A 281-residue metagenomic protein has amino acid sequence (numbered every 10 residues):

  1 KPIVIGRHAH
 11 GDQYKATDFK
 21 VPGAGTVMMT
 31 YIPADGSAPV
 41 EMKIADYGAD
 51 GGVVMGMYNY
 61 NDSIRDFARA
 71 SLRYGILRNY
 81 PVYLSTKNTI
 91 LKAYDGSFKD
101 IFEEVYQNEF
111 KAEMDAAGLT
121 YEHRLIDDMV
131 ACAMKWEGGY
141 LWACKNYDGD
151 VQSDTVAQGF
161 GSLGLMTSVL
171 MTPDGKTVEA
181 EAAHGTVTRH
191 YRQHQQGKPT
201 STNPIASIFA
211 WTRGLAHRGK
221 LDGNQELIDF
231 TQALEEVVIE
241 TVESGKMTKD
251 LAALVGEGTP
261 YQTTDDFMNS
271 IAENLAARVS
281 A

Functional and structural regions predicted by a protein language model:
K1-V40, V53, Y147, V151: N-terminal glycine-rich phosphate/adenylate-binding segment common to multiple enzyme folds
F19-V27, F98-V105, G159-V169: A glycine- and small-aliphatic-rich helix-loop capping segment at beta-alpha/alpha-beta transitions that lines
Y31-R124: Glycine-rich phosphate/diphosphate-binding loop of Rossmann-like nucleotide-binding domains
K92-E103, A133-Y140, Y147, A157 (+2 more regions): Short glycine/threonine-rich loop-to-helix capping motif typified by GTGT followed within a few residues by an Asp-Pro
I126-A133: Glycine-rich oxoanion-binding loops at beta->alpha junctions
A133-A233, E240-S244: Glycine-rich phosphate/nucleotide-binding loop
Q196-T202, K220-A281: Internal helix-turn-beta structural module
